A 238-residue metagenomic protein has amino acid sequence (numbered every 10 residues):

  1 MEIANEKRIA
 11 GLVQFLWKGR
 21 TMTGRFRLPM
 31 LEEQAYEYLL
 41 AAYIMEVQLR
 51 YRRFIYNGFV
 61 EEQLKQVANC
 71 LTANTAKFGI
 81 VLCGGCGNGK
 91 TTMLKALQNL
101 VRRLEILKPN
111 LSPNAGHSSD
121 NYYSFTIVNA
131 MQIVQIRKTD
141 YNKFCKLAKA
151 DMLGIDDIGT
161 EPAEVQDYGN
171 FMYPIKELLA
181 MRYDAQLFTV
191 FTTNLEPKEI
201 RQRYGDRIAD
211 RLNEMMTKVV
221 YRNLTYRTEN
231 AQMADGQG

Functional and structural regions predicted by a protein language model:
M1-A76, E229-G238: A short, basic N-terminal segment
A10, T160-G238: Replace "adjacent to P-loop NTPase cores in ATP/GTP-dependent enzymes" with "adjacent to NTP-binding cores
G79: Walker A (P-loop) ATP-phosphate-binding motif of ABC ATPase nucleotide-binding domains
L82: Hydrophobic anchor at the beta1->P-loop junction of P-loop NTPases
G87-K90: Conserved glycine(s) of the Walker
M93, L97: Hydrophobic positions on the alpha1 helix immediately C-terminal to the Walker A/P-loop
N99-R102: Walker A/P-loop NTP-binding motif
S112-Y183: Conserved nucleotide-sensing/catalytic segment adjacent to the nucleotide-binding pocket in NTP-handling enzymes
